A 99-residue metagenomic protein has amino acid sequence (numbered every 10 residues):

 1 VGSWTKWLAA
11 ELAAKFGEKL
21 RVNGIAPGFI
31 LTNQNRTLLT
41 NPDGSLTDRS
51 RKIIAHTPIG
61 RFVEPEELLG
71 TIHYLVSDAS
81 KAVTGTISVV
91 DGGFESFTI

Functional and structural regions predicted by a protein language model:
V1-A10, L20, L69-H73: Conserved active-site helix of classical SDR/Rossmann-fold NAD(P)-dependent CH-OH oxidoreductases
A10-K15, K81: Alpha-helical segment proximal to the catalytic Tyr-Lys
F16-R21, V83-G85: Short, small/polar-rich loop/turn modules that mediate ligand/substrate recognition or access, typified
P27-L38: Short, flexible catalytic-loop segment of classical short-chain dehydrogenase/reductase
G44-S45, T57-L68, A79: A conserved structural motif in NAD(P)-dependent oxidoreductases
I53: Substrate-binding pocket helix/loop in short-chain dehydrogenase/reductase
I72-H73, T84-I99: Short C-terminal tail/terminal secondary-structure segment of NAD(P)H-dependent dehydrogenase/reductase domains
